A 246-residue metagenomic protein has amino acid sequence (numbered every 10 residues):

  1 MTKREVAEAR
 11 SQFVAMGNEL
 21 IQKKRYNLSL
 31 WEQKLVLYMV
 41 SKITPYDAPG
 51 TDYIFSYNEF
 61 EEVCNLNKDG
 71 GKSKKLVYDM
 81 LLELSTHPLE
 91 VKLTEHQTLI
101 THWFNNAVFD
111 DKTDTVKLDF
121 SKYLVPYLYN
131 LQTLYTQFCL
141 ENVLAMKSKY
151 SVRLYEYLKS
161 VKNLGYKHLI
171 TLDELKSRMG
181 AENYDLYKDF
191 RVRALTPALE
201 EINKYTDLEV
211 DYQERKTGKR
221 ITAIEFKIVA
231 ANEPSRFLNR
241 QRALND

Functional and structural regions predicted by a protein language model:
M1-D246: Charged, alpha-helix-forming regions
